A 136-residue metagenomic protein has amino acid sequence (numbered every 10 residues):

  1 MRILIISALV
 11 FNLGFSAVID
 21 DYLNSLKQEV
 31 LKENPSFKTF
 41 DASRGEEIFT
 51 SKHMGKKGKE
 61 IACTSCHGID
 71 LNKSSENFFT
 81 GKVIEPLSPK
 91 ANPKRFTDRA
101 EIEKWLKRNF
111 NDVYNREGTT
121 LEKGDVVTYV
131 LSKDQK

Functional and structural regions predicted by a protein language model:
M1-S43, N92-K104, R108-K136: Post-cleavage N-terminal segment of exported redox proteins
S43-G58, N109: Sequence context of c-type cytochrome heme-c attachment sites
G55, N72-K73, Q135-K136: Inter-heme linker and motif-flanking segments adjacent to c-type heme-binding CXXCH motifs in c-type cytochromes
K57-E60, F78, F96, T120: Non-catalytic, surface-exposed connector residues within folded enzymatic/regulatory domains
G58-D70, V126: The canonical Cys-X-X-Cys-His
S75-G81: Short cysteine/histidine-rich zinc-coordinating motifs and their immediately flanking basic loops
E85-A91: Catalytic and substrate-binding regions of cell-wall glycan-acting enzymes that process beta-1,4-linked
